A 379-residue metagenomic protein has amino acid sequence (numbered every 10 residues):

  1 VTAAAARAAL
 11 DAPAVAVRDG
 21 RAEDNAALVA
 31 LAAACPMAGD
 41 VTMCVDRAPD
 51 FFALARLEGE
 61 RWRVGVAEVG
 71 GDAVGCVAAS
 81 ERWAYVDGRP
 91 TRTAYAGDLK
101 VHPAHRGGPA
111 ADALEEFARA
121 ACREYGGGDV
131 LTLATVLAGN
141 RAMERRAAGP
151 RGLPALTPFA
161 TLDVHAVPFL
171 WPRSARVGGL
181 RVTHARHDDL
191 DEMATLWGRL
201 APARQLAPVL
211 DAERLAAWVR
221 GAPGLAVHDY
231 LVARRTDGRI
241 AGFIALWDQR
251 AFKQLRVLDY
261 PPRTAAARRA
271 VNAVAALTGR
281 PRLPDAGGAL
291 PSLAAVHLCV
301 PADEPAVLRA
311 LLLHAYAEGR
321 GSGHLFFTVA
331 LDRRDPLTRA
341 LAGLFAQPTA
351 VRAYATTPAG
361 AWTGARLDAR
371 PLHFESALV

Functional and structural regions predicted by a protein language model:
T2-A6, L131-G178, T236, G242-V379: Active-site/acyl-donor-binding loops of N-acyltransferases
T2-E68, A73, Y95, W171-R214 (+3 more regions): Short amphipathic alpha-helix that is part of the acyltransferase structural core
D50-V66, G75, D129, V219-L231 (+2 more regions): A short helix-loop-beta-strand connector motif used in the catalytic cores of GNAT acetyltransferases and, in some
F52-L54, E81-D87, A120-C122, V219-G221: Catalytic micro-motifs at enzyme active sites that drive phosphoryl/nucleotidyl and oxygen chemistry
E58-R61, E68-G88, G97, L246-F252 (+1 more regions): Acetyl-CoA-dependent GNAT
C76-R82, A94-A110, L114: Long, hydrophobic/aromatic-enriched structural stretches that serve as scaffold segments
V101, G107-C122, E304-A317: Conserved acetyl-CoA-binding loop-helix of GNAT-fold acetyltransferases
H105, D112-H228: Contiguous mid-protein beta-loop-alpha structural module that forms a pocket-lining wall or clamp of enzyme active
